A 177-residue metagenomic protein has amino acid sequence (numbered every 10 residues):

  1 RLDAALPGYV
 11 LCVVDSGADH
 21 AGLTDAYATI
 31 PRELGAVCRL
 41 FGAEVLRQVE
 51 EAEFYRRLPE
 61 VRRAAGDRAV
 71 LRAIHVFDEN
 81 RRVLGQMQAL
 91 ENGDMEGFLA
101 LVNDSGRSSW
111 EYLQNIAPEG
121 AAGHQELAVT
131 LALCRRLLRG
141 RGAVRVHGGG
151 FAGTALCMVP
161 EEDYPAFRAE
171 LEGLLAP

Functional and structural regions predicted by a protein language model:
R1-R145, M158-P177: C-terminal nucleotide
V144-T154: Conserved phosphate/anionic-ligand binding catalytic regions in large, soluble enzymes, centered on
